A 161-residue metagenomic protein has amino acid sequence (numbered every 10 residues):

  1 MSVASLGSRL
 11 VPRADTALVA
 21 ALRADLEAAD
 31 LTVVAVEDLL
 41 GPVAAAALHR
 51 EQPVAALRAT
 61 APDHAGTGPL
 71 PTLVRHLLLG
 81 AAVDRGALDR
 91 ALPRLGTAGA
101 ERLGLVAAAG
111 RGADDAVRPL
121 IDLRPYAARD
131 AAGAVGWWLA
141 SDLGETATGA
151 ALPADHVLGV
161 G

Functional and structural regions predicted by a protein language model:
M1-L10, A14, A21-L48, P53 (+4 more regions): S-adenosylmethionine-dependent methyltransferases
T16, R23-V117: Accessory substrate-recognition/RNA-binding modules or partner subunits associated with SAM-dependent
D84-V160: Non-catalytic substrate-recognition/targeting regions of SAM-dependent transferases
